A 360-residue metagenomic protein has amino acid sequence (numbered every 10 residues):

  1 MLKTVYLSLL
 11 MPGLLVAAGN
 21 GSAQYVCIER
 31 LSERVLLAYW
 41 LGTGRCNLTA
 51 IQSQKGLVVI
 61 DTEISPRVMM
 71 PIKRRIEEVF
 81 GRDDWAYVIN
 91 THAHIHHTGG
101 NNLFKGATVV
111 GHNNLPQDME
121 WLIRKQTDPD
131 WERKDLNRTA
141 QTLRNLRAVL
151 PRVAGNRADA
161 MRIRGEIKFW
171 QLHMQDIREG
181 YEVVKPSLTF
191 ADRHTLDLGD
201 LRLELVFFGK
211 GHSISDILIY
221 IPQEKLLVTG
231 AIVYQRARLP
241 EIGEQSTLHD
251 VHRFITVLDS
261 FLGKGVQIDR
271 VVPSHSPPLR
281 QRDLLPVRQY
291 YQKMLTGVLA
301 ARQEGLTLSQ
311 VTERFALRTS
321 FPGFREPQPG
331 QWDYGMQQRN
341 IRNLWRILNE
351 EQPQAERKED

Functional and structural regions predicted by a protein language model:
T4-V16: Bacterial N-terminal signal peptides
A17, G21-A23: Boundary at the C-terminal end of the N-terminal hydrophobic targeting segment
Y25, R30, R124-F208, T256-L262: Metallo-beta-lactamase
Y25-R75, I217-I232: Conserved beta-strand hairpin/beta-sheet module of binuclear metal-dependent hydrolase folds, prominently
R34, I51, D61, I76 (+10 more regions): Divalent metal-coordination and catalytic microenvironments
G56, R67-N114, Q267: Active-site metal-binding motif and surrounding structural segment of the metallo-beta-lactamase
G56-V58, I64-P66, T195, R202-Q289 (+1 more regions): Metallo-beta-lactamase
Q303-D360: C-terminal regulatory/interaction regions
